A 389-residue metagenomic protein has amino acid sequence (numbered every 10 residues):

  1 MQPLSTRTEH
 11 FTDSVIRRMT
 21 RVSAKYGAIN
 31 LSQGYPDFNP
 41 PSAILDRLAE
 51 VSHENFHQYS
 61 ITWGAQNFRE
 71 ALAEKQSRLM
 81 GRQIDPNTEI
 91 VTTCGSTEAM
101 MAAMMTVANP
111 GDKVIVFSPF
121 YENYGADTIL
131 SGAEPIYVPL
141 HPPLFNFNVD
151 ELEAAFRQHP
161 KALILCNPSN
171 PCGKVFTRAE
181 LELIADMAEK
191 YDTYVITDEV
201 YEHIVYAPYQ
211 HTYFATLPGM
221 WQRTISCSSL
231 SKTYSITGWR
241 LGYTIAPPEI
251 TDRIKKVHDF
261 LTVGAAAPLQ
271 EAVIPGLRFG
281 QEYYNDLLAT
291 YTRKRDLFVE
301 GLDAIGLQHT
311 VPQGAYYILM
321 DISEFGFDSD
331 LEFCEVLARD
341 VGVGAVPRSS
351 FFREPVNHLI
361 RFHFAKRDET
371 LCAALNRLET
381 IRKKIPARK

Functional and structural regions predicted by a protein language model:
S5-G95, A102, R278-F279, K384-K389: N-terminal small-domain helix-loop-helix segment of the aminotransferase-like
Y26, S131, K190-Y191, I305 (+2 more regions): Helix C-cap/helix->beta junction micro-motif
E74, A154, F327, V336-A345 (+1 more regions): PLP-dependent enzyme catalytic core of the Aspartate aminotransferase-like
T106-T128: Conserved PLP-anchoring active-site segment centered on the Schiff-base-forming lysine
L130-I136: A short helix-loop-beta submotif of the ANL/AMP-binding
L140-A207: Active-site phosphate-binding strand-loop segment of PLP-dependent enzymes
R223-G314: PLP-dependent aminotransferase class I/II
Y291-T292, I305-D340: Conserved PLP-binding catalytic core of the aspartate aminotransferase-like
